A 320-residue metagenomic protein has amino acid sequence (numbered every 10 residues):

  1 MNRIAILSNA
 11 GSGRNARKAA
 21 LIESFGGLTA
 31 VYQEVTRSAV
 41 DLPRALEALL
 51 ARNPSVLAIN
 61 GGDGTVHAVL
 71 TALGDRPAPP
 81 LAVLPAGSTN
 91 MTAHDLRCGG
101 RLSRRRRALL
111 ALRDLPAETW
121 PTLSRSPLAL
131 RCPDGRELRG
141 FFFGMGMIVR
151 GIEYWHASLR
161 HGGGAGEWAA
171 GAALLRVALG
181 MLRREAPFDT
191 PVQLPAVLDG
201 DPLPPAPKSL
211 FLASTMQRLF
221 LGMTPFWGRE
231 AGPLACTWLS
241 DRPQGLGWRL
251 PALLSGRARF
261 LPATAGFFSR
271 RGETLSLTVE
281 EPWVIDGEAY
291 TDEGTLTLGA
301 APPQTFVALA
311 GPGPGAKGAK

Functional and structural regions predicted by a protein language model:
M1-N60, T65-D75, L102-D114, P314 (+1 more regions): ATP/NTP phosphate-donor binding region
A5, T36, D75-P207: Catalytic core of DAGKc-family lipid kinases
S8-A10, A86, D241: Cofactor-binding loop segments of dinucleotide-utilizing enzymes, especially the Rossmann-like FAD- and NAD(P)+-binding
G13-R17, R150, L219-L221: Short N-terminal binding/cap micro-motifs at the start of the first secondary-structure element
L42, V66-H67, L219-L221, D292: Short, well-ordered alpha-helical microsegments
G64-T65, F211, G287: Conserved Motif II region of HX4D acyltransferases
G144, I148, L212-F226, A289: Glycine-rich phosphate/pyrophosphate-binding beta-alpha loops
L198-P205, G222-K320: ATP/nucleoside-binding phosphotransfer catalytic cores, i.e., glycine-rich phosphate-binding loops
